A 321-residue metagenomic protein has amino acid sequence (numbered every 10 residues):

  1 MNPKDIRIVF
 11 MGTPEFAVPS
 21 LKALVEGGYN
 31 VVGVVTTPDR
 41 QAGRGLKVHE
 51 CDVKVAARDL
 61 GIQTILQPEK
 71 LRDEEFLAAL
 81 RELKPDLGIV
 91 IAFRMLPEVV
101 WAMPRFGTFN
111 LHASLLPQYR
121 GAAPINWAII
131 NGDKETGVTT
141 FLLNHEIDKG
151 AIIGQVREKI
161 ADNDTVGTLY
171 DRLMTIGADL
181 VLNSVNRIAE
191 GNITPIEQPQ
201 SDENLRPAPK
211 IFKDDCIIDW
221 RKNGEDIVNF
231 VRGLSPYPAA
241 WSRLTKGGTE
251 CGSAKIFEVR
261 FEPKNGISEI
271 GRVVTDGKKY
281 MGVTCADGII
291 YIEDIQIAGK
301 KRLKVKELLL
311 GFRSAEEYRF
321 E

Functional and structural regions predicted by a protein language model:
M1-P236, E250, I290, I297 (+3 more regions): One-carbon transfer enzymes
N229-E321: C-terminal accessory region of SF2 helicases/translocases
